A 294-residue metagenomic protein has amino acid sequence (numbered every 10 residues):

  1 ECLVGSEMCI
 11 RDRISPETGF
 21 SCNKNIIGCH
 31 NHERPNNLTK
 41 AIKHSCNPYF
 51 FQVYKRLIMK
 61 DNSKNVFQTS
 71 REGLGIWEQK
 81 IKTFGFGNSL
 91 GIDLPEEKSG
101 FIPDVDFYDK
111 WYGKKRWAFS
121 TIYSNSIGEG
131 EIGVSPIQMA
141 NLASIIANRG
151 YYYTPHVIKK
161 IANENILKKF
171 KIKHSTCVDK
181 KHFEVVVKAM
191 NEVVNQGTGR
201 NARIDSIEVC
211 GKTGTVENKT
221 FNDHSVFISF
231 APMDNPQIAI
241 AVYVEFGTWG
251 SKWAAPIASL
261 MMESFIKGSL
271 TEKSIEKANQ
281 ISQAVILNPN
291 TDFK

Functional and structural regions predicted by a protein language model:
E1-G5: Extracellular interaction modules
S6-E7, R11-G250, P289-K294: Beta-lactam-recognizing serine transpeptidase/beta-lactamase-like catalytic domain environment
M139, G250-E263: Short, charged, low-complexity patches
I166-H174, I257-K294: Short, gly/Ser/Thr-rich active-site loops of penicillin-recognizing serine hydrolases
